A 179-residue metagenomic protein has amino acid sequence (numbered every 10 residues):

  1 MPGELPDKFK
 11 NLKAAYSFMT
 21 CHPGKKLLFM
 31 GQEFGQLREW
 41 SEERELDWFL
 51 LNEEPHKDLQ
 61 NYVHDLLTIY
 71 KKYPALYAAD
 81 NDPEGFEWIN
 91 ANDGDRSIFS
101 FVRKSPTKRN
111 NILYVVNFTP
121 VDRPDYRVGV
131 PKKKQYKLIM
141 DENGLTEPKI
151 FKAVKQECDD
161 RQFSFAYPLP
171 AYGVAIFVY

Functional and structural regions predicted by a protein language model:
M1-G3: Short, surface-exposed loop/helix-turn segments at secondary-structure junctions that function as lids/hinges flanking
L5-K13, F18-L28, Q32-Y179: Carbohydrate-interacting/catalytic domains
